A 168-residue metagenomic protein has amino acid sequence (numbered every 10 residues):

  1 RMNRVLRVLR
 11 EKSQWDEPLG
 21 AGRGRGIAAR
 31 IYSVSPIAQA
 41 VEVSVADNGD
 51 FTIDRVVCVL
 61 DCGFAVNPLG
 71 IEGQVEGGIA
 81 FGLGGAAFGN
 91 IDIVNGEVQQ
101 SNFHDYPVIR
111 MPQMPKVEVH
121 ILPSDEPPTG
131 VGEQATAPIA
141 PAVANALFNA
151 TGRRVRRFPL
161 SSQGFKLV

Functional and structural regions predicted by a protein language model:
R1-V168: Cofactor-binding beta-sheet edge motifs in enzyme active sites
